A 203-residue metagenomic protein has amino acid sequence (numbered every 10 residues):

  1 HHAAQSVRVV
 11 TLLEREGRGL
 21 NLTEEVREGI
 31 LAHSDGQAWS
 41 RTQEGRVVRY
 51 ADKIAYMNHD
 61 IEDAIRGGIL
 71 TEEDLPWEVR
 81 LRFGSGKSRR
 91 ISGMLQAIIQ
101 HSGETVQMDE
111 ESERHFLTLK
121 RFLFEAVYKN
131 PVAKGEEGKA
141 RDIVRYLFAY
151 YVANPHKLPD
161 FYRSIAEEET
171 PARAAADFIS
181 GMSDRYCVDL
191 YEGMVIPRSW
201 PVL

Functional and structural regions predicted by a protein language model:
A3-L203: Histidine-centered, transition-metal-coordinating active-site segments
